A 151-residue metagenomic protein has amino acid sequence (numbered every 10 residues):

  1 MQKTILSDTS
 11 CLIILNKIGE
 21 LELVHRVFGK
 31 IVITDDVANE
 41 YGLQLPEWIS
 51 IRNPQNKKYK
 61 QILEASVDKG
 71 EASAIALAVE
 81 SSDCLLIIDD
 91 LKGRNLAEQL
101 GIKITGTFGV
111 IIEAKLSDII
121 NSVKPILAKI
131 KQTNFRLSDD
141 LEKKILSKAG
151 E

Functional and structural regions predicted by a protein language model:
M1-K3, G150-E151: Short, Lys/Arg-enriched, disordered terminal segments
Q2-C84, L91-R94, L100-I102, P125 (+1 more regions): Active-site-proximal, substrate-binding regions of enzyme catalytic domains and RNA-binding/basic surfaces
R26-F28, D89, T107, I119: A generic membrane alpha-helix/interface feature
D35-V37, L43, R94-E151: Acidic, PIN/NYN-like endoribonuclease modules and their adjacent C-terminal/linker elements
